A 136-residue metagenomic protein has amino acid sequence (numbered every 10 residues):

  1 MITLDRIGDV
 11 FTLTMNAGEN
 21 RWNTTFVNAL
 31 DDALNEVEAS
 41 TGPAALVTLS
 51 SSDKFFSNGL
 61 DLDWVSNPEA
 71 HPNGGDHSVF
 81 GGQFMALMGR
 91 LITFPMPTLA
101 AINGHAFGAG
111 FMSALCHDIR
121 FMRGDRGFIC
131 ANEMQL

Functional and structural regions predicted by a protein language model:
M1-S50: Conserved CoA-thioester-binding segment of acyl-CoA-metabolizing enzymes
L13, L30, T48-L49, D61 (+3 more regions): Conserved small-residue
N28, D61-V65, S113-C116, L136: Short, glycine/charged-enriched secondary-structure capping and boundary segments
A33-E36, Q83-P95: Catalytic-core regions built around general acid/base machinery
A45-L46, P95-P97, F128: Proline-centered loop/turn at the N-terminus of a beta-strand
S50-A86, A106: Glycine- (often His-adjacent) and acidic-residue-rich active-site loop that binds/positions the CoA thioester
L87, A101, F107-L136: CoA-thioester-processing core
